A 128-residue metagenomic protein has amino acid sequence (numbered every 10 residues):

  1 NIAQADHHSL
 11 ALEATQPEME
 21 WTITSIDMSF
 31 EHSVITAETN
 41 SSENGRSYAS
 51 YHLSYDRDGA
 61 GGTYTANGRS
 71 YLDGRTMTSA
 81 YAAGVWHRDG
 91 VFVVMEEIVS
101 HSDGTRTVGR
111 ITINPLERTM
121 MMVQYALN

Functional and structural regions predicted by a protein language model:
A3-N128: Beta-strand-enriched cores of mature, soluble protein domains
